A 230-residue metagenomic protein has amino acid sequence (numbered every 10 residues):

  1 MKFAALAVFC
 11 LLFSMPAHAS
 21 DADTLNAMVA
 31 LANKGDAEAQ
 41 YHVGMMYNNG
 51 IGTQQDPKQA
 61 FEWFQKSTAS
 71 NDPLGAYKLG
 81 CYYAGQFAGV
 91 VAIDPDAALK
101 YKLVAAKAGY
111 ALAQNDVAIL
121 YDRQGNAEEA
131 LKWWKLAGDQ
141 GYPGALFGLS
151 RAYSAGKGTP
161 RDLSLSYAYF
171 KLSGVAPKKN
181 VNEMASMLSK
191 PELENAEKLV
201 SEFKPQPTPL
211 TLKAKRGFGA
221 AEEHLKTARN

Functional and structural regions predicted by a protein language model:
M15-A19: Sec/Tat signal peptide C-region and signal peptidase I cleavage site
N33-D36, N49-I51, D56, A69-P73 (+7 more regions): Short helix-capping/linker turns of helical repeat alpha-solenoids
G44-N49, T53, K78-F87, N115-Q124 (+3 more regions): Hydrophobic face of amphipathic alpha-helices that form TPR/SEL1-like repeat modules and related alpha-solenoid
A69-L74, K78-V90, P95-Q140: Alpha-helical adaptor scaffolds
V175-N230: Terminal, low-structured helical/coil segments at or just beyond the last alpha-helical repeat
